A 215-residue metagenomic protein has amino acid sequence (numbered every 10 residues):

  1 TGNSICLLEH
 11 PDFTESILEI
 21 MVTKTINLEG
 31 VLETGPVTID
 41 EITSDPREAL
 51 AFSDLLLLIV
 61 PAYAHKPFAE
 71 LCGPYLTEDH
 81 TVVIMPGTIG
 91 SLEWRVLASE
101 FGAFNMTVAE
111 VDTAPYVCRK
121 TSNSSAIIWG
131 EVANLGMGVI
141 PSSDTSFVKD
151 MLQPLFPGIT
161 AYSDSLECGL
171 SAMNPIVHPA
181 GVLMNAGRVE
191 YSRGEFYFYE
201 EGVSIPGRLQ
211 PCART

Functional and structural regions predicted by a protein language model:
T1: Glycine-rich adenosine-cofactor-binding loop
S4-C6, M106, I159: Hydrophobic anchor at the start of a short beta-strand that flanks the dinucleotide cofactor-binding loop
S4-S53: Conserved N-terminal Rossmann-fold NAD(P) cofactor-binding segment
E9, V60, P86, V139: Short beta-strand/turn micro-motifs composed of small residues that flank or help shape donor/cofactor-binding pockets
L32-V83: Rossmann-like NAD(P)-binding element
A62-S125: Rossmann-like NAD(P)(H) cofactor-binding subdomain of soluble oxidoreductases
I128-A133: Acidic/polar active-site rim loop that often engages polyanionic ligands
N134-T215: Active-site-lining helix/loop region of Rossmann-like oxidoreductase modules
